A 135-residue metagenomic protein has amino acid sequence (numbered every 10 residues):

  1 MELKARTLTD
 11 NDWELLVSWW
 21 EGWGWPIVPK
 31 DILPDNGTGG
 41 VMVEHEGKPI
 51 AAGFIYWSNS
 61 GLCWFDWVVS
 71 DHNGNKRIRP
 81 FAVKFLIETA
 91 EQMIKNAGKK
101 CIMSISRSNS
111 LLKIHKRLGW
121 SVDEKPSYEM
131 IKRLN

Functional and structural regions predicted by a protein language model:
M1-P29: Short amphipathic alpha-helix that is part of the acyltransferase structural core
K30-A51, G98: A short helix-loop-beta-strand connector motif used in the catalytic cores of GNAT acetyltransferases and, in some
M42, K48-W57, L62-D66: Conserved beta-strand in the GNAT
G61-I78, Y128: Conserved acetyl-CoA binding element of GNAT-fold acetyltransferases
K76-Q92: Conserved acetyl-CoA-binding loop-helix of GNAT-fold acetyltransferases
I102-K113: Conserved beta-strand-loop-alpha-helix junction that forms the acyl-donor binding cleft
I105, S121-N135: Conserved catalytic-core motifs of GNAT/GCN5-like acyltransferases
K113-W120: Conserved active-site tyrosine of GNAT-family acetyltransferases
